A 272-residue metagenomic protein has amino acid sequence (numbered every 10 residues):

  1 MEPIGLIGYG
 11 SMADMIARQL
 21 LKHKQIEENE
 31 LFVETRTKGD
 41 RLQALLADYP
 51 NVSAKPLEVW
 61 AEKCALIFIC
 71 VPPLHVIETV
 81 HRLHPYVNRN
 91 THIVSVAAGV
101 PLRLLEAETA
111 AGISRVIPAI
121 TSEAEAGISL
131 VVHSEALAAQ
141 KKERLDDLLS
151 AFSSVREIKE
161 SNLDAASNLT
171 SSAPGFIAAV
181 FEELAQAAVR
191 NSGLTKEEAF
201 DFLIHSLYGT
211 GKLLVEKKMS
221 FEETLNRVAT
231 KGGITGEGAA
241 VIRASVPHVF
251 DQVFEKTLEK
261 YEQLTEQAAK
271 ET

Functional and structural regions predicted by a protein language model:
M1-P56, R190: NAD(P)+-binding Rossmann beta1-loop-alpha1 motif at the extreme N-terminus of oxidoreductases
I4, L163-N168, F221-L225: Short pre-catalytic strand/loop immediately N-terminal to key active-site residues, enriched for Gly-Thr
I16-R18, F32, K38-G39, D48-V131: Rossmann-like NAD(P)(H) cofactor-binding subdomain of soluble oxidoreductases
L31, V76, T195-F202, T224 (+1 more regions): Small-residue helix-packing motif on alpha-helices
L104, E108-G112, I128-A166, F176-E216 (+1 more regions): Internal alpha-helical scaffold of NAD(P)-dependent oxidoreductase catalytic cores
R115-E123, F152-E160, N226, T230: Mobile beta-alpha loop/short-helix "lid" or hinge segments that flank ligand
I204-T272: NAD(P)-dependent Rossmann-like dehydrogenase/reductase catalytic/cofactor-binding core
